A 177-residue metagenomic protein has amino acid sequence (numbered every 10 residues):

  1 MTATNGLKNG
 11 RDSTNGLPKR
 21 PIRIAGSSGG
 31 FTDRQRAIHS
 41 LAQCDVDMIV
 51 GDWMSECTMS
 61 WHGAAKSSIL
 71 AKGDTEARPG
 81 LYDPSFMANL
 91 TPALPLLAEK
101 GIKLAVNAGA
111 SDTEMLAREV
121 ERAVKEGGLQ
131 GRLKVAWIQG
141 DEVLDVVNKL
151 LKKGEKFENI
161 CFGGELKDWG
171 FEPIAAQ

Functional and structural regions predicted by a protein language model:
T2-A175: Metallocofactor- and cofactor-centric catalytic cores in central/energy metabolism, strongly enriched
